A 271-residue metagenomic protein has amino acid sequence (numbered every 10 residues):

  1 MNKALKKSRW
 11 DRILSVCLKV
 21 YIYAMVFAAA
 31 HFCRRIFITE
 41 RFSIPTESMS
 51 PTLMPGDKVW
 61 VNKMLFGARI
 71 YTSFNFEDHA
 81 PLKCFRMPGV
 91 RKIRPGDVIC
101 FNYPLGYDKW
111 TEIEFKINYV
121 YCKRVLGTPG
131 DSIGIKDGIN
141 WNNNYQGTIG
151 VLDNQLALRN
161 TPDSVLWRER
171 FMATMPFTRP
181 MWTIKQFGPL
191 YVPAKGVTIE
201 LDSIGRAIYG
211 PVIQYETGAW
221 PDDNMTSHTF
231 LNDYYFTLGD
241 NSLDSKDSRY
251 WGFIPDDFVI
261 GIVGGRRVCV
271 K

Functional and structural regions predicted by a protein language model:
N2-L14, F37-E40, S50-K271: Soluble "head" domains of membrane/secretory-pathway proteins
C17-I36: Hydrophobic membrane-insertion alpha-helices, especially the h-region of bacterial N-terminal signal peptides
